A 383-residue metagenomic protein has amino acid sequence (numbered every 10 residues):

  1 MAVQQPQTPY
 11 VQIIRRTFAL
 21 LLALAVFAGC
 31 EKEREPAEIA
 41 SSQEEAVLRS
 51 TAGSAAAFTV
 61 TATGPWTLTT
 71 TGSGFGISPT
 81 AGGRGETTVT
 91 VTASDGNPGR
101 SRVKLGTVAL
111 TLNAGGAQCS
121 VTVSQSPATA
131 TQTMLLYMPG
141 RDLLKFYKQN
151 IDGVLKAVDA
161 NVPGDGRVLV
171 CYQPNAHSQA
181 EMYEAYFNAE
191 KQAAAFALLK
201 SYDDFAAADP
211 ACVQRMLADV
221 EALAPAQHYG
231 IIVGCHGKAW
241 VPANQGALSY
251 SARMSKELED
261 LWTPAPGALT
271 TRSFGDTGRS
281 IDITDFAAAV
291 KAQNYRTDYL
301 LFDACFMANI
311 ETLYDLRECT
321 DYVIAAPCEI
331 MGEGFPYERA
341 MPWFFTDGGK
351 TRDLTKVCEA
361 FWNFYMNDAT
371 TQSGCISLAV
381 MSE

Functional and structural regions predicted by a protein language model:
M1-A28: Sec-dependent bacterial lipoprotein signal peptides
A2-V3, L24-V47, G115-A128: Bacterial Sec-dependent N-terminal signal peptides
E38-S41, A62-T90: Surface-exposed binding patches on compact interaction domains or structured appendages
V89, S101-G116: A short beta-strand micro-motif common to beta-rich folds, especially ectodomain repeats
P127-Q227: N-terminal extension/subdomain marker
G140-L143, P174-S178, D204-F205, C235-V241 (+3 more regions): Solvent-exposed loop/turn segments at secondary-structure junctions within structured extracellular/periplasmic domains
Q173-L198, H228, I232-T277: Surface-exposed loop and adjacent secondary-structure segments within mature catalytic domains
G246-S249, S255-E383: Terminal, contiguous helix-loop blocks that mediate binding/assembly
